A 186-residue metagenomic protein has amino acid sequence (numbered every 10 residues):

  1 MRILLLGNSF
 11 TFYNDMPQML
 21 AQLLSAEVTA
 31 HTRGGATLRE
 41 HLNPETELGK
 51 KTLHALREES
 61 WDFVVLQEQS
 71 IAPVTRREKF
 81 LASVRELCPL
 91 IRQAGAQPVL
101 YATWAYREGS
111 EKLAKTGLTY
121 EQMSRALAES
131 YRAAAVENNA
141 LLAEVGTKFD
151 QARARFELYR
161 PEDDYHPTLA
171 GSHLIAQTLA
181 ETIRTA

Functional and structural regions predicted by a protein language model:
R2-L6, F10-R85: Conserved SGNH/GDSL esterase-like catalytic core that processes O-acyl groups on lipids and polysaccharides
A21-L24, I91, A135: A generic structural signal for well-ordered alpha-helical segments
T29, V65, V99, L141-A143: Hydrophobic/aromatic beta-strand patches that form the interior of the parallel beta-sheet core in alpha/beta enzyme
H31-L38, A105-E108, K148-D150: Acidic helix-start/capping segments at beta-turn-to-alpha-helix junctions
F63, Q69-T75, Y106-A126: Serine-dependent acyl-ester chemistry module
P89-V99, A140: A short helix->loop->beta-strand "cap" motif at the edges of active sites that frequently abuts
G95-P98, T103-Y106, T116: Early exported N-terminus immediately downstream of N-terminal targeting peptides
E111, T116-A186: Catalytic His-Asp segment of secreted/periplasmic serine-dependent ester chemistry enzymes
